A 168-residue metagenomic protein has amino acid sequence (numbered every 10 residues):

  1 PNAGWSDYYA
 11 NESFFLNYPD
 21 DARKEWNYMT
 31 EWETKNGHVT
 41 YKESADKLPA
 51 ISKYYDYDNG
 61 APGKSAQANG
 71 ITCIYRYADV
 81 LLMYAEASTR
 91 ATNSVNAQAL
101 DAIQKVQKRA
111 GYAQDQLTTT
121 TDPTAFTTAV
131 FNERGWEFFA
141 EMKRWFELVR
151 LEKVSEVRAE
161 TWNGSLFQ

Functional and structural regions predicted by a protein language model:
P1-F14: Polar, glycine-rich mid-to-C-terminal structural blocks that act as macromolecule-binding/assembly scaffolds
D20-Q168: Acidic/polar-rich alpha-helix caps and helix-coil junctions
